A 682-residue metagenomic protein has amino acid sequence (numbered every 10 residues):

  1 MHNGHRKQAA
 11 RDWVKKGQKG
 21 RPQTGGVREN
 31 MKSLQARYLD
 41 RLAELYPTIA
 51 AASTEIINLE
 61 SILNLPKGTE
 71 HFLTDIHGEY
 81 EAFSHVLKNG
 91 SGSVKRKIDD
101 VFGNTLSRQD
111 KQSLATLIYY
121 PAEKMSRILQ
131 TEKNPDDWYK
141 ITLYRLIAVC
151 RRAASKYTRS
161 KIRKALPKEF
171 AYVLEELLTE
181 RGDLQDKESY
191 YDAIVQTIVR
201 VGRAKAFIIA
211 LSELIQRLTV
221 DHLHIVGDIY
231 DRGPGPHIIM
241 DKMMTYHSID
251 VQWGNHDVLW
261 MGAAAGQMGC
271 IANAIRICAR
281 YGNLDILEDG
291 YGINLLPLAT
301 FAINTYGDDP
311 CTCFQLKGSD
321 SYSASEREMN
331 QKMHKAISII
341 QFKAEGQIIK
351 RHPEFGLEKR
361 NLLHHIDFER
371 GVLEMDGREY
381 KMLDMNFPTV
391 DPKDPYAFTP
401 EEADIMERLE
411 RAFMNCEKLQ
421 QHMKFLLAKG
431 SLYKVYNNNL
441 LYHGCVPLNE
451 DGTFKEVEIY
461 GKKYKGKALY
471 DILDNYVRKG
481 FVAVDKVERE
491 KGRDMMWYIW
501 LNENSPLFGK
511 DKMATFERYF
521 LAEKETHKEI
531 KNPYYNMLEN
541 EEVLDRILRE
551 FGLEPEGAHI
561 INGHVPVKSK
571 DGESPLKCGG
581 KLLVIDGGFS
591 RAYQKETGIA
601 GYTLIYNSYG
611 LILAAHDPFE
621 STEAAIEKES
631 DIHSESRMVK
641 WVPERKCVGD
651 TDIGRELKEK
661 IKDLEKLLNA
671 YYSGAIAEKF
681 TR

Functional and structural regions predicted by a protein language model:
H2-K7, R11-R21, G25-R682: Feature recognizes metal-dependent phosphohydrolase scaffolds
